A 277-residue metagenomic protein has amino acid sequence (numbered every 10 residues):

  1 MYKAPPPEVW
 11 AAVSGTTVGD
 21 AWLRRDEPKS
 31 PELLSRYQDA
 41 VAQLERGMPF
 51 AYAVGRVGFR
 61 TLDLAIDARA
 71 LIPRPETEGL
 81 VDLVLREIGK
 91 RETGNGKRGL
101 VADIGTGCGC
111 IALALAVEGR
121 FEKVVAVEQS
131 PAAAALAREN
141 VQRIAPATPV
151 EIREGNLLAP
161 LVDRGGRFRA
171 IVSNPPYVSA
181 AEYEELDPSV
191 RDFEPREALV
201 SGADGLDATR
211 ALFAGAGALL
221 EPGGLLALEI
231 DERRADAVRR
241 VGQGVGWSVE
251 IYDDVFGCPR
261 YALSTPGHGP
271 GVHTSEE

Functional and structural regions predicted by a protein language model:
K3, E32, I88-L100, D163-R167 (+1 more regions): Short, basic, low-complexity termini and linkers enriched in Ser/Thr/Gly/Pro that act as targeting/leader peptides
E8-E87: Conserved AdoMet
V9, G47, T77, I111 (+6 more regions): Residue-level signal for inorganic ion chemistry
A65, E151-R153, E250-Y252: General small-molecule cofactor/ligand-binding pocket signal
G79-E185: Conserved SAM/SAH cofactor-binding pocket of Class I
V84, L115, V190, L212-A216: Class I S-adenosylmethionine-dependent transferase superfamily signal
Y177-A208: Mobile active-site "lid"/loop adjacent to the S-adenosyl-L-methionine
A203-S264: Conserved Class I SAM-dependent methyltransferase catalytic core
